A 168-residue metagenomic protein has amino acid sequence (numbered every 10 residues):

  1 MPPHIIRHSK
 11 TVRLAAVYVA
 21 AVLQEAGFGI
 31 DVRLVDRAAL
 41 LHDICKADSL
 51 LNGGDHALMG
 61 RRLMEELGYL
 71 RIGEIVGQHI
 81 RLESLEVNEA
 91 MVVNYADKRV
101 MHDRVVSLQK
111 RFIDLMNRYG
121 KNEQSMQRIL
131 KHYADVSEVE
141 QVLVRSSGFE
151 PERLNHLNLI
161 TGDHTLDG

Functional and structural regions predicted by a protein language model:
M1-I30, L41, L67-Y69, L82-G168: Divalent metal-dependent phosphate-bond-processing catalytic cores, especially two-metal-ion Mg2+/Mn2+ enzymes that act
V12, I30-L67, V76-E83: His-Asp-centered metal-binding catalytic motifs of divalent-metal-dependent phosphohydrolases/nucleases
I72-G73: Hydrophobic side chains within well-formed alpha-helices
